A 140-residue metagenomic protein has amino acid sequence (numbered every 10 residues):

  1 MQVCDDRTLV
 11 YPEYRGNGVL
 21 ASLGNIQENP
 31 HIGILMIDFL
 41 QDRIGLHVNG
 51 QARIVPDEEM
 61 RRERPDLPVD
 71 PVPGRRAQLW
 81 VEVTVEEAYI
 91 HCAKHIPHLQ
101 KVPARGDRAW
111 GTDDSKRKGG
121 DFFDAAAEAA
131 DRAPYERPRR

Functional and structural regions predicted by a protein language model:
M1-R140: Binding-site signature for planar aromatic cofactors or substrates
